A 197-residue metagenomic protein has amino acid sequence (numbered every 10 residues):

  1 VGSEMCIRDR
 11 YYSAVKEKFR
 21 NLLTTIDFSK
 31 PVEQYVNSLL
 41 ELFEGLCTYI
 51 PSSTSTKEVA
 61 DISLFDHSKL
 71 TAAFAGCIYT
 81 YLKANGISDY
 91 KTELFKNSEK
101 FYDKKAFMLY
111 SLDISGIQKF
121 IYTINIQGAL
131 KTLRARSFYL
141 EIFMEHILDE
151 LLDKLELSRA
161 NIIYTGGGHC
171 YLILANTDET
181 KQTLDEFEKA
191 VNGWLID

Functional and structural regions predicted by a protein language model:
V1-E4, R8-D197: Regulatory and interdomain segments flanking nucleotide-handling catalytic cores in signaling/defense enzymes
